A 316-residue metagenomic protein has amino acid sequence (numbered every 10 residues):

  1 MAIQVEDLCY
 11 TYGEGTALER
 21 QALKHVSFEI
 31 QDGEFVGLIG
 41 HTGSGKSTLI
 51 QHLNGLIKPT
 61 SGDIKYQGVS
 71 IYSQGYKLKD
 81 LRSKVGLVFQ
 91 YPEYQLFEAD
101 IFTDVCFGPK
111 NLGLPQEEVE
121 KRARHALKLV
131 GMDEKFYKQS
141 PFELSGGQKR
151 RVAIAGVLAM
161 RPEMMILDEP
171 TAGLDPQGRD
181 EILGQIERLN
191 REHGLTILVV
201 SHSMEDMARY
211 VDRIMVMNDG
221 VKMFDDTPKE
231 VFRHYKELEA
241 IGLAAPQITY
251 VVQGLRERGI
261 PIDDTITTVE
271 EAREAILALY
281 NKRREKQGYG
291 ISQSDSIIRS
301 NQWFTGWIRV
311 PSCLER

Functional and structural regions predicted by a protein language model:
N54: Helix-to-loop junction immediately C-terminal to a conserved catalytic motif
D63-D80: ABC ATPase NBD Q-loop/coupling interface
E118-K135: Conserved ABC ATPase "signature" region
S140-L144, Q148: Conserved ABC ATPase signature
R161: Conserved catalytic motifs of ABC-family nucleotide-binding domains
M165-D168: Catalytic Walker B motif of ABC-type/P-loop ATPase nucleotide-binding domains
D219-G220: Conserved ABC ATPase "signature" C-loop
